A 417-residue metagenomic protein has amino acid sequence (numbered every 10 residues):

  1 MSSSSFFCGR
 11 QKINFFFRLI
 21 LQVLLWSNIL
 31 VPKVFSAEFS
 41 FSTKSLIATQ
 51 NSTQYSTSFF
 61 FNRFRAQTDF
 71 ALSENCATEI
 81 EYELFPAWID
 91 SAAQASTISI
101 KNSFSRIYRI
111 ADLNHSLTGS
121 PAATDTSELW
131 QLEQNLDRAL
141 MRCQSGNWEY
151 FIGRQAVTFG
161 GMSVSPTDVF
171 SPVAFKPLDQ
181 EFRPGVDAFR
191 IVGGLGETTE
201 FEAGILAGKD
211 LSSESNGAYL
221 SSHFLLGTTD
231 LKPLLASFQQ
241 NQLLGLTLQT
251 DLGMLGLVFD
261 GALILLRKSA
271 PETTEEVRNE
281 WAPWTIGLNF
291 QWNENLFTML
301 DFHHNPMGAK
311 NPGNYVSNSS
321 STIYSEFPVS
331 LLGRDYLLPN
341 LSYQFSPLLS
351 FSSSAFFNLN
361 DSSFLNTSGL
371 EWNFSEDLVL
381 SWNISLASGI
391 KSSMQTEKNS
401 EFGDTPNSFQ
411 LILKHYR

Functional and structural regions predicted by a protein language model:
V34-F60, T78-I80, T199-F201: Transmembrane beta-strand segments of Gram-negative outer membrane beta-barrel proteins
A37, T68-E74, R142-S145, G193-L195 (+9 more regions): Residue-level signature of outer-membrane beta-barrel architecture
A37-F39, E74-I80, N147-Y150, T198-F201 (+6 more regions): Repeated loop/turn-to-beta-strand initiation elements of outer-membrane beta-barrel proteins
F41-I47, I80-P86, I152-R154, A203-A207 (+7 more regions): Transmembrane beta-barrel strands of outer-membrane/channel proteins
S58-F64, L132-D137, Q144, R183-F189 (+7 more regions): Residues that define the transmembrane beta-barrel architecture of outer-membrane proteins
C76-E200, L206, G389: Outer membrane beta-barrel
Q249-F356: Detector for outer-membrane/organellar transmembrane beta-barrel domains, recognizing the amphipathic beta-strand
P339, Y343, W372, L378-V379 (+2 more regions): Outer-membrane beta-barrel "beta-signal"
